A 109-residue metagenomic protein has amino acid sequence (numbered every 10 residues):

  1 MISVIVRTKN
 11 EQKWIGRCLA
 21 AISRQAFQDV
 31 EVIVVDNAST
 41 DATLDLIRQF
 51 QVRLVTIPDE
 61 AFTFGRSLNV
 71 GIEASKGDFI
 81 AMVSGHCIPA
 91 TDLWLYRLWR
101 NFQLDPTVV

Functional and structural regions predicted by a protein language model:
M1-A21: N-proximal low-complexity "stem/linker" segments adjacent to membrane-targeting elements
K13-G16, D41-R48: Acidic helix N-cap motif at the loop->helix transition within catalytic regions of sugar-transfer enzymes
A20-D29: Short, acidic, metal-binding catalytic loop of nucleotide-sugar glycosyltransferases
D29-A38, V55-I57: Short beta-strand/loop segment that forms part of the nucleotide-sugar
D36-L44, I88: A conserved acidic beta->alpha catalytic loop
I57-S75: Glycine-rich, basic loop-to-helix element that forms the pyrophosphate-binding segment of sugar-nucleotide handling
I80: Short aromatic/hydrophobic "clamp" motif used to bind/position activated sugar donors
I88, D92-V109: Conserved donor NDP-sugar-binding/catalytic core segment of glycosyltransferases
